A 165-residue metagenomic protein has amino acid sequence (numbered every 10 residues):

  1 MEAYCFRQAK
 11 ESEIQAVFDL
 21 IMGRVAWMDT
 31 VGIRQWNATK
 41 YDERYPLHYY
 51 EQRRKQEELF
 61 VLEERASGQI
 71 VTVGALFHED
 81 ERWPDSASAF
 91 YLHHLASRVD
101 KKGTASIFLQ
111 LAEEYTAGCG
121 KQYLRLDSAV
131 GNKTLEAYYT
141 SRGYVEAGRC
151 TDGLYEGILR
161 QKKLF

Functional and structural regions predicted by a protein language model:
M1-Q15, D19: Conserved N-terminal entry element of GNAT/NAT acetyltransferase domains
E2, T151-F165: Terminal substrate-recognition subdomain of acyl/acetyltransferases
E11, D19-V31, Q35-D100, L109-L111 (+1 more regions): Acetyl-CoA-dependent GNAT
D100, L126-E136, D152-Y155: Conserved beta-strand-loop-alpha-helix junction that forms the acyl-donor binding cleft
T116-S128: Conserved GNAT acetyl-CoA-binding A-motif
Y139-R149: Conserved acetyl-CoA-binding loop of GNAT-fold acetyltransferases
